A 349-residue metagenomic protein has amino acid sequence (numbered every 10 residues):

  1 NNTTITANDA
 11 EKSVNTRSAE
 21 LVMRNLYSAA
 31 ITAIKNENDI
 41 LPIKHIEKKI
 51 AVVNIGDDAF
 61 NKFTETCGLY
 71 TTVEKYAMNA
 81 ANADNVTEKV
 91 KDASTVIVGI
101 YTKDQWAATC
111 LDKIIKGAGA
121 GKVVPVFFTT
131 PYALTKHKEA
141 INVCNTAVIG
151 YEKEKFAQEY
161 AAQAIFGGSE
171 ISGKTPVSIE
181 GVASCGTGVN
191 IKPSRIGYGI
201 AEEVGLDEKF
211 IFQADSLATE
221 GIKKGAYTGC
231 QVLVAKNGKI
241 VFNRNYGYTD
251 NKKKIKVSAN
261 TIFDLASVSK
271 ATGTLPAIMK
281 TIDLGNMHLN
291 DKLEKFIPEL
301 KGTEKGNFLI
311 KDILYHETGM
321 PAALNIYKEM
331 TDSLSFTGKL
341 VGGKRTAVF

Functional and structural regions predicted by a protein language model:
N1-E203, D207: Preference for extracellular/luminal or secreted protein segments
T3-T6, S216, S333: Coil residues (strongly favoring Ser/Thr
L21, N25, A29, F156 (+10 more regions): Extracytoplasmic/secreted proteins, especially bacterial periplasmic and envelope-associated proteins
S28-D39, F166-E170, D215, T219 (+5 more regions): Sec-exported extracytoplasmic/periplasmic mature domains
L41-P42, V177, G229-Q231, K305 (+1 more regions): Surface-exposed patches in mature extracellular/periplasmic domains of secreted proteins
V90-K91, A140-N142, A226, K256 (+1 more regions): Extracellular/periplasmic catalytic domains that process cell-envelope and extracellular macromolecules
V204-L265, N286-H288: Short, conserved catalytic-motif segment at the N-terminal edge
N251-F349: Active-site-proximal loop and beta-strand segments within enzyme catalytic domains
